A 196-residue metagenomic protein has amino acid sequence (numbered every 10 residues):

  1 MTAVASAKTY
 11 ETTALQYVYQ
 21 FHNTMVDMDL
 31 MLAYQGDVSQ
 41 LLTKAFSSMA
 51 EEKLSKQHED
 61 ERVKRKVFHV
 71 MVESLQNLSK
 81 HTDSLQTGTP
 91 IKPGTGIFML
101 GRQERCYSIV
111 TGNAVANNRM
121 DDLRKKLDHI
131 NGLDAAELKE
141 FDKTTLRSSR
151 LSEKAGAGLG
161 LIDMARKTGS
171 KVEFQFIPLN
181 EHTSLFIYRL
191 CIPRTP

Functional and structural regions predicted by a protein language model:
T2-T13: Eukaryotic low-complexity, non-globular regulatory regions
A3-V4, Y19-L32, L41, A45 (+1 more regions): Conserved beta-strand-loop-beta-strand hairpin that lines the nucleotide-binding pocket of ATP/GTP-utilizing enzymes
S48-V72, L146-K154: Conserved short strand/loop->alpha-helix "switch" segment adjacent to the catalytic nucleotide/phosphoryl-transfer site
Q57, E61, L78-Q86: Amphipathic alpha-helical interaction segments
E73-N77: Conserved polar catalytic motif of the HATPase_c/GHKL fold
